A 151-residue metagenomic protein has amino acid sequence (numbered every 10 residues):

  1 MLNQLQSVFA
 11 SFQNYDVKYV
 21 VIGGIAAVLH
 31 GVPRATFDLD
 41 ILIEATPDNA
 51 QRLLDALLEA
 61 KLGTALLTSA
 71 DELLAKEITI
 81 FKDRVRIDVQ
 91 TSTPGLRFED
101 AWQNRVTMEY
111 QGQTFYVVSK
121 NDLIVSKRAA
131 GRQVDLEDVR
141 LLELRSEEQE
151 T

Functional and structural regions predicted by a protein language model:
M1-T151: Compositionally biased terminal segments of proteins
